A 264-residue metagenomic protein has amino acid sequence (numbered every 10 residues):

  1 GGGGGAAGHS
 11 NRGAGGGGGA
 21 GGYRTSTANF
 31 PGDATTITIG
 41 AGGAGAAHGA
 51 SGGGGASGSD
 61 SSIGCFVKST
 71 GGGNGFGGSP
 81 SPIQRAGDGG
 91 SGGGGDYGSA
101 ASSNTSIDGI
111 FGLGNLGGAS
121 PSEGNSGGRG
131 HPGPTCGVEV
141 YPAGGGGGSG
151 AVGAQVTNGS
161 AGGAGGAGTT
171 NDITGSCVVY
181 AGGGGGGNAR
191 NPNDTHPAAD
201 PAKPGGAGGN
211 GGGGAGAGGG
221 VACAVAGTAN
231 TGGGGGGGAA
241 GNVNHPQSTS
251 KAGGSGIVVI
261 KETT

Functional and structural regions predicted by a protein language model:
G1-T264: Low-complexity, glycine/proline-biased repetitive segments and flexible coils/loops
